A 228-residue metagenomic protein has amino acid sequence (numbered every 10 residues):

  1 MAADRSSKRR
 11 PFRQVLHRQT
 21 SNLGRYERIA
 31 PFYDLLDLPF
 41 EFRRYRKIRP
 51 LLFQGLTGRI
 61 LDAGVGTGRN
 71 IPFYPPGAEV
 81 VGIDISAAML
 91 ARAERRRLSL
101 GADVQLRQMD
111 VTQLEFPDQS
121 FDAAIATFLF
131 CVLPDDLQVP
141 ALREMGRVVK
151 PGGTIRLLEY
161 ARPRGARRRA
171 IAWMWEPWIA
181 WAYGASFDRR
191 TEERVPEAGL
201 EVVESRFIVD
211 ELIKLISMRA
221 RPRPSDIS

Functional and structural regions predicted by a protein language model:
P39-R59, R69, F73: Conserved alpha-helix/loop element of class I SAM-dependent methyltransferases that forms part of the SAM/SAH-binding
R59-Q113: Class I SAM-dependent methyltransferase SAM/SAH-binding core
T112-A124: A short acidic, Gly/Pro-enriched loop at the edge of an enzyme's catalytic core that lines a small-molecule cofactor
A123-L137: A short SAM/SAH-binding and catalytic strip from SAM-dependent methyltransferases
V139-P151: A short glycine-rich, Lys/Arg-flanked "PGG" loop and its adjoining helix->strand segment in the class I
G152-Y160: Conserved beta-strand signature within the Rossmann-like core of class I S-adenosyl-L-methionine
Y183-G199: Short alpha-helix
V203-S228: Core SAM-dependent methyltransferase catalytic element
